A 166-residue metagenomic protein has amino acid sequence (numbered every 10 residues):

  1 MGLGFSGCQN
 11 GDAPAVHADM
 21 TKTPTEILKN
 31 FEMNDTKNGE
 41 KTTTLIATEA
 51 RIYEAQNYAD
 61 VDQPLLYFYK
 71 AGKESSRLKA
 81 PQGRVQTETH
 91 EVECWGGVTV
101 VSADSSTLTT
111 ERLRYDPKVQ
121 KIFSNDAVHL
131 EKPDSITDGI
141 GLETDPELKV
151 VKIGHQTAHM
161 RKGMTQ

Functional and structural regions predicted by a protein language model:
M1-Q166: Mature-chain termini and adjacent capping regions
